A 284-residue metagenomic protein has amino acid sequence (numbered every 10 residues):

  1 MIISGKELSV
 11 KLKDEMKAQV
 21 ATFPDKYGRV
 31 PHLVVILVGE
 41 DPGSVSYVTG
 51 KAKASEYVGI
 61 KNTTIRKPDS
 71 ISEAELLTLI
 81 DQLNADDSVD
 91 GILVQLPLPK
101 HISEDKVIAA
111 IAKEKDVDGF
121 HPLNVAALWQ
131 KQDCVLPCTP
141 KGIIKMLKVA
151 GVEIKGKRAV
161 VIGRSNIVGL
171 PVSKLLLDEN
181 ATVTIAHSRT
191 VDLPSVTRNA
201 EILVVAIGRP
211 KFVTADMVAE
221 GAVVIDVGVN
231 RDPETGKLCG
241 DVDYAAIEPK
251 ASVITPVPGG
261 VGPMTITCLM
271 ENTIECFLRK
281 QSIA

Functional and structural regions predicted by a protein language model:
M1-G28: Positively charged, low-complexity intrinsically disordered leader regions
P31-G39: Short beta-strand segments enriched in small/hydrophobic residues
V38-A52, C134-V223, V227, D232 (+1 more regions): Glycine-rich phosphate/diphosphate-binding loop of Rossmann-like nucleotide-binding domains
S55-D69, V183-I185: Short beta-strand elements in bilobed, periplasmic/extracellular small-molecule ligand-binding domains
E75-D87: Short, well-structured alpha-helical segments in soluble
V94-I154: Anion-binding alpha/beta catalytic cores of soluble intermediary-metabolism enzymes, centered on
Q95-H101, R209-K211, N230-D232, G260-P263: Short glycine-rich anion-binding loops that position phosphate/pyrophosphate groups of nucleotides and phosphorylated
D105-H121, V125, G228-Q281: Rossmann-fold NAD(P)-binding glycine/threonine-rich loop
